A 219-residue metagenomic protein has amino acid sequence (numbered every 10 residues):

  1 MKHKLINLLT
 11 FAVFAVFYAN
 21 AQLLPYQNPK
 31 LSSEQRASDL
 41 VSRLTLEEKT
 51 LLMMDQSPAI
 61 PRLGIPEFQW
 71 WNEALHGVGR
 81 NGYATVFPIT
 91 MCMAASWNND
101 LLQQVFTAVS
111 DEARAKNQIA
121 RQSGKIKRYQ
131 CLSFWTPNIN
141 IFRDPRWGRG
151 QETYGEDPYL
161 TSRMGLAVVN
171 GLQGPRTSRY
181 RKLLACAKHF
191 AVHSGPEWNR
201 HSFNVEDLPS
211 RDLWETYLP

Functional and structural regions predicted by a protein language model:
M1-L23: Bacterial Sec-dependent N-terminal signal peptides
A21-P219: Glycoside hydrolase catalytic-domain context in secreted enzymes
